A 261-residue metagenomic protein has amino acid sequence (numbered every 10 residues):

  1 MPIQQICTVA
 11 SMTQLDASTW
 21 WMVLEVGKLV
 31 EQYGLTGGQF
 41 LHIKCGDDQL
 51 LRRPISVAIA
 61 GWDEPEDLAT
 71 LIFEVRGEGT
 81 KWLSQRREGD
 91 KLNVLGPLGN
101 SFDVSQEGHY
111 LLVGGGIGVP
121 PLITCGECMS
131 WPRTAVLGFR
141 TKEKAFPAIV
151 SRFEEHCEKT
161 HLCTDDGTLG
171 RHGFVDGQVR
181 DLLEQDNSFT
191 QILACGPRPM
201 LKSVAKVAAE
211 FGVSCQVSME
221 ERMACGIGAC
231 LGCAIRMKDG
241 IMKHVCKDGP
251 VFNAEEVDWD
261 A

Functional and structural regions predicted by a protein language model:
P2-E88, R140: Ferredoxin-reductase
D16, G61-E64, G99, G167 (+2 more regions): Residue-level detector of flexible, active-site-proximal loop/helix-junction positions within diverse enzyme catalytic
G46-D47, P97, K238: Short, surface-exposed secondary-structure boundary micro-motifs
E78-V217: FNR/FR-type flavoprotein reductase catalytic core
P121, R198, E220-V251: Local cysteine-cluster metal-coordination motifs and their immediate loop/turn environment, predominantly Fe-S cluster
K247-A261: Short microdomains enriched in Cys/His and/or Lys/Arg
